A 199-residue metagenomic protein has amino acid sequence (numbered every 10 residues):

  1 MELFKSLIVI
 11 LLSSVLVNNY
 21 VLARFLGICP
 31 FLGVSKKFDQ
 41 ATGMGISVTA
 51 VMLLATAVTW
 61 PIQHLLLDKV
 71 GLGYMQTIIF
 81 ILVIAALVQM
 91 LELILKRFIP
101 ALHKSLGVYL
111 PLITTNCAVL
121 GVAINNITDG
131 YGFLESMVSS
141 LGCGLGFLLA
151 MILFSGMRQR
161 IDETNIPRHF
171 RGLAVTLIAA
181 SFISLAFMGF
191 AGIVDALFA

Functional and structural regions predicted by a protein language model:
E2, A186-A199: Juxtamembrane boundary at the C-terminal end of a transmembrane helix
S6-V21, G71-A86, V138-A150: Structural signature of hydrophobic alpha-helical transmembrane segments
V9-S13, V17, V48, L53 (+4 more regions): Hydrophobic core segments of alpha-helical transmembrane domains in multi-pass membrane transport and ion-translocation
F25-C29, G33, E92-F98, Y109-L112 (+1 more regions): Generic transmembrane alpha-helix signature in multi-pass membrane proteins, especially transporters/channels
L26-Q40, V88-L102, F154-N165: C-terminal ends of transmembrane helices
Q40-A50, Y74-F80, L102-I113, H169-V175: Cytoplasmic-side transmembrane-helix entry/capping segments in multi-pass membrane proteins
P61-L106: Ordered, amphipathic secondary-structure segments that act as subunit-interaction surfaces in large macromolecular
Q159-I178: Interfacial loop-to-transmembrane junctions
